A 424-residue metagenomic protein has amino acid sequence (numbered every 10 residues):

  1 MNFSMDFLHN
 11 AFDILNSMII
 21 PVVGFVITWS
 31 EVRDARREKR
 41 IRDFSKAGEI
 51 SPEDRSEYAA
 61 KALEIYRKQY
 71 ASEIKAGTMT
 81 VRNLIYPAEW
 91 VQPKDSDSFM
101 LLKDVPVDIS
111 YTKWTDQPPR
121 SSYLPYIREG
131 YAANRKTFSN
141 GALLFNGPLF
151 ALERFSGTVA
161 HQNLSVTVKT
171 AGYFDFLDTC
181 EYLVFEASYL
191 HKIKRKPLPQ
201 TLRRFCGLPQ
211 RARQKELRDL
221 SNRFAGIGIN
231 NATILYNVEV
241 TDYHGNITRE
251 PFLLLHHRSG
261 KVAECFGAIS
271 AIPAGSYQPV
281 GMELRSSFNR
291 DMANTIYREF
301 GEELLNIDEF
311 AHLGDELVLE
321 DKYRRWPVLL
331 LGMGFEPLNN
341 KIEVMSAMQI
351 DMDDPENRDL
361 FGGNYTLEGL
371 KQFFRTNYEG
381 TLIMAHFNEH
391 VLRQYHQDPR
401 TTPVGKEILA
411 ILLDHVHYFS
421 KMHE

Functional and structural regions predicted by a protein language model:
M1-R42: Hydrophobic, helix-forming membrane-interacting segments
R37-A268, L367-G380, L392-E424: Alpha-helical and coiled-coil interaction segments, frequently adjacent to or embedded within charge-biased
A232-L235, T241-H312: Conserved Nudix-box catalytic region and its N-terminal flanking loop in Nudix hydrolases and closely related
D308-L338: Extended charged low-complexity segments that act as oligomerization/scaffolding linkers
P327-N357: Active-site-adjacent beta-strand/loop module that shapes the phosphate/pyrophosphate-binding cleft
I350-N377: Long, intrinsically disordered, low-complexity Ser/Thr/Pro-rich regulatory/activation regions of nuclear proteins
